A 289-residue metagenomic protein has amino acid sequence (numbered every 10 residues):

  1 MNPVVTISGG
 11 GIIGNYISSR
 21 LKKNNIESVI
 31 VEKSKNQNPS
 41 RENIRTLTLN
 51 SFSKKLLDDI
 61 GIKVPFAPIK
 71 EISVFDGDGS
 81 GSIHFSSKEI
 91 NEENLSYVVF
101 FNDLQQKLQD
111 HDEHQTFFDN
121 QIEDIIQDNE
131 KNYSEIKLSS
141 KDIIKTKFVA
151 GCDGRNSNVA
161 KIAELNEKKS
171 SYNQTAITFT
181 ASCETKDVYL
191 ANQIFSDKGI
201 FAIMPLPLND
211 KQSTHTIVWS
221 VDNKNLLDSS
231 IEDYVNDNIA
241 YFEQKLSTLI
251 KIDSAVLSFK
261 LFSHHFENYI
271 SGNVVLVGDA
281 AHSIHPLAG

Functional and structural regions predicted by a protein language model:
M1-I13: Beta1/beta-strand and adjacent pyrophosphate-binding region of the FAD-binding site in flavoprotein oxidoreductases
S8, R20-N43: Glycine-rich FAD pyrophosphate-binding loop
G10, C152-G154, I284: Glycine-rich, N-terminal phosphate-binding loop of Rossmann-like dinucleotide-binding domains
I13, N36, N156: Conserved Rossmann-like nucleotide-cofactor binding loop
K35-L57: Conserved N-terminal glycine-rich FAD pyrophosphate-binding loop of Rossmann-like flavoproteins
K55-D59, A67-I162, S170-T175: Conserved N-terminal helical subregion
V149-L249, D253-V256: Conserved FAD-binding catalytic core of PHBH/FMO-like flavoproteins
S229-G289: FAD/FMN-dependent oxidoreductases across multiple families
